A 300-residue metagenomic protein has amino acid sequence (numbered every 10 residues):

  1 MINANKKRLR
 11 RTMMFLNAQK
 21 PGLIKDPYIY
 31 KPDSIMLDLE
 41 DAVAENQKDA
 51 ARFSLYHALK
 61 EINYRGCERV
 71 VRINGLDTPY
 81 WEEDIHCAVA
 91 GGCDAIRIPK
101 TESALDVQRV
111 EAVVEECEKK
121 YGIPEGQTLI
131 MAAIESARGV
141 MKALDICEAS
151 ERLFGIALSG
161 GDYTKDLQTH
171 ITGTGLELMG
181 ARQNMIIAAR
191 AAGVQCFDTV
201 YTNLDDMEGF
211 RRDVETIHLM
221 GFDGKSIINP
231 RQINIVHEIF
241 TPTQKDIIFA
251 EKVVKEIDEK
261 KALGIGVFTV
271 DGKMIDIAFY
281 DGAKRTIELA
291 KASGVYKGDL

Functional and structural regions predicted by a protein language model:
M1-L300: Expand to "…catalyze enediolate/carbanion chemistry for C-C bond making/breaking, isomerization, decarboxylation
